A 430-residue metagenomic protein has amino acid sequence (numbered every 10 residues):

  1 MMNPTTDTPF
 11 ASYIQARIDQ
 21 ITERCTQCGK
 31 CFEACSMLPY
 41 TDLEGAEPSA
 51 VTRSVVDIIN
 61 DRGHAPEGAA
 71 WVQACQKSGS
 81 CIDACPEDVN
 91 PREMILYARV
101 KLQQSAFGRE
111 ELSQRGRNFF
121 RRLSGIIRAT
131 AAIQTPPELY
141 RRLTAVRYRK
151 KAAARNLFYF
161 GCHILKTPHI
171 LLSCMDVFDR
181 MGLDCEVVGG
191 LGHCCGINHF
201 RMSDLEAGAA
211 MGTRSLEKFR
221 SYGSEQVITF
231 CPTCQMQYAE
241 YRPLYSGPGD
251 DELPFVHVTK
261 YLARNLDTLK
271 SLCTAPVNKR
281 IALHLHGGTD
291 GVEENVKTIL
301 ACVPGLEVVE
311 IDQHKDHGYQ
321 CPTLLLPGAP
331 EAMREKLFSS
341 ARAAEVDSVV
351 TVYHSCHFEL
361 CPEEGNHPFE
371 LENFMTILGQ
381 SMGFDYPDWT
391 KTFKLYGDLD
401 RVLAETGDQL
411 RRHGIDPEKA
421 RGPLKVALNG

Functional and structural regions predicted by a protein language model:
M1-E33, M37, Q103-F107, K151-A153 (+7 more regions): Iron-sulfur (Fe-S) cluster-binding modules
M1-R17, G45-P66, L172, A207-A209 (+2 more regions): Short, charged low-complexity linear segments at domain edges
T22, T52-Q237, Y241-L244, L262-N265 (+2 more regions): Iron-sulfur-cluster electron-transfer modules
T22-Y40, V72-V89, F160-H163, L191-S203 (+4 more regions): Local cysteine-cluster metal-coordination motifs and their immediate loop/turn environment, predominantly Fe-S cluster
T26, A50, H169, A207-A210 (+4 more regions): Conserved active-site and cofactor/substrate-binding residues in soluble primary-metabolism enzymes
E33-V56, E87-L102, D204-A207, E240 (+2 more regions): Iron-sulfur (Fe-S) cluster-binding segments and ferredoxin-like electron-carrier domains, especially [2Fe-2S]
L253-N265: A nucleotide-sugar donor-handling region in carbohydrate enzymes
